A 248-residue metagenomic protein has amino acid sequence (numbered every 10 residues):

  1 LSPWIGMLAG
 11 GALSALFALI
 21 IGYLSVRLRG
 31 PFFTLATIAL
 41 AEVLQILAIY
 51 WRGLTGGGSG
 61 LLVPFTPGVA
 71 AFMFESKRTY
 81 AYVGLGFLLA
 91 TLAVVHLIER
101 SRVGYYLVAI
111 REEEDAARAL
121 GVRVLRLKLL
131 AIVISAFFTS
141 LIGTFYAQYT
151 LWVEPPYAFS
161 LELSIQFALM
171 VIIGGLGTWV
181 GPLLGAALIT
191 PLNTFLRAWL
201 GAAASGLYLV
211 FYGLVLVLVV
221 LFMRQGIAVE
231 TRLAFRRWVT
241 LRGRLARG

Functional and structural regions predicted by a protein language model:
L1-G248: Transmembrane alpha-helices and adjacent helix-loop boundaries
